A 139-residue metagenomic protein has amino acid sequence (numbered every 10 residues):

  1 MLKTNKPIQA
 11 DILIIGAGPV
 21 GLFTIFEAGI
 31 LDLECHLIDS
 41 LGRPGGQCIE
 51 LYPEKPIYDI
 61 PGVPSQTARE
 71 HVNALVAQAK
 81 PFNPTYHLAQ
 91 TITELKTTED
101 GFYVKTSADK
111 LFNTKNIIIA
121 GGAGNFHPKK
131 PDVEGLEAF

Functional and structural regions predicted by a protein language model:
M1-I15, Y86-F139: FAD-binding core/adjacent interface of flavoenzyme oxidoreductases
L2-K3, I49-L111: N-terminal Rossmann-like dinucleotide/flavin-binding domain of flavoprotein oxidoreductases that bind FAD/FMN
L13-I15, G29-E50: Glycine-rich FAD pyrophosphate-binding loop
G18: Glycine-rich NAD(P) Rossmann-fold beta1-alpha1 loop
G21-L22: N-terminal Rossmann-fold NAD(P) dinucleotide-binding loop
L31-D32, P53-K55, E134-E137: Glycine-rich, phosphate-binding/catalytic loops in enzymes
